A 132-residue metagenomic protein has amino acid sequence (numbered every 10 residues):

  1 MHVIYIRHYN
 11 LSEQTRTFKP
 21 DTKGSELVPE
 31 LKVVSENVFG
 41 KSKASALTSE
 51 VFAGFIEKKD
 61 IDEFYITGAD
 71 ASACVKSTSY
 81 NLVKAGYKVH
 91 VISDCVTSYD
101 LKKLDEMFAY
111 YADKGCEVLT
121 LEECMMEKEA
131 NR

Functional and structural regions predicted by a protein language model:
M1-H8: Short beta-strand segments at enzyme active-site cores
L11, R16-R132: Active-site-adjacent betaalpha module
